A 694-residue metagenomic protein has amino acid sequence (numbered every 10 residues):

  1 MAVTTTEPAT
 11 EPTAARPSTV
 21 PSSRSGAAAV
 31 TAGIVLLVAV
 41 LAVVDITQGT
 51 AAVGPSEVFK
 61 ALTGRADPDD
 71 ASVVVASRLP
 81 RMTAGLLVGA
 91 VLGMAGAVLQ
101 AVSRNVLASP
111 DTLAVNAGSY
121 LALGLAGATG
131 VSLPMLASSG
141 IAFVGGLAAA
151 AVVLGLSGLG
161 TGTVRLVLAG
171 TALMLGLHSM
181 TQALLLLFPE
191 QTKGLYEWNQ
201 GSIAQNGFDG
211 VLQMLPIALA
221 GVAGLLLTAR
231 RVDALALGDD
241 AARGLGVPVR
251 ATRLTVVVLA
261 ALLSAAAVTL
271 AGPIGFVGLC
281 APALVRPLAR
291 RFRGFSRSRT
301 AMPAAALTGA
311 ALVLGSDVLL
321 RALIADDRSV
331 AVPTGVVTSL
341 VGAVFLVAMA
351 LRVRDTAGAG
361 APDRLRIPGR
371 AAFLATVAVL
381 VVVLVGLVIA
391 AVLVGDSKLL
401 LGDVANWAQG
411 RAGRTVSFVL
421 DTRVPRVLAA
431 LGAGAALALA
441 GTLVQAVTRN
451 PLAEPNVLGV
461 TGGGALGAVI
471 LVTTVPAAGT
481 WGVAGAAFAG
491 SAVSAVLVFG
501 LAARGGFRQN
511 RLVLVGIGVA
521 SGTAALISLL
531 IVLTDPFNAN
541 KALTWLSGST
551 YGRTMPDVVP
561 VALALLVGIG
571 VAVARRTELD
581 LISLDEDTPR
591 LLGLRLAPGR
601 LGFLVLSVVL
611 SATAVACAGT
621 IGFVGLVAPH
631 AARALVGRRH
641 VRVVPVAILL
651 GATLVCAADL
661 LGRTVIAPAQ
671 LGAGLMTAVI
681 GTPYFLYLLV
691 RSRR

Functional and structural regions predicted by a protein language model:
A2-R694: Alpha-helical transmembrane segments in inner-membrane proteins
